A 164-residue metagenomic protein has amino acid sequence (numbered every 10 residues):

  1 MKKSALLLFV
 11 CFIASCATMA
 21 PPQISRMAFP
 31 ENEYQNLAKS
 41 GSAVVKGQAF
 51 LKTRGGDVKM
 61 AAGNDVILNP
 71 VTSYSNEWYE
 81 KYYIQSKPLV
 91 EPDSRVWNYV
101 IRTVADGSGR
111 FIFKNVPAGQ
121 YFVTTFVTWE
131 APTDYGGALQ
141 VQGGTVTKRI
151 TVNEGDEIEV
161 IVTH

Functional and structural regions predicted by a protein language model:
M1-S4: Positively charged n-region of N-terminal signal peptides that target proteins for export
L6-F9: Sec-dependent N-terminal signal peptides
F12-S15: C-terminal motif of bacterial Sec signal peptides marking the signal peptidase cleavage site
A17-Q85, E130-H164: Primarily secretory-pathway and cell-envelope proteins
V45, I101-T103, V123: Structural detector for hydrophobic anchor residues on beta-strands
Y79-E80, I84-S108: Short, acidic Ser/Thr/Gly-rich low-complexity loop/linker segments typical of extracellular and cell-surface proteins
S108-N115: Short, surface-exposed beta-strand/beta-hairpin micro-motifs centered on an aromatic residue
G119-T133: A short, solvent-exposed beta-strand micro-motif common in secreted/extracellular proteins
